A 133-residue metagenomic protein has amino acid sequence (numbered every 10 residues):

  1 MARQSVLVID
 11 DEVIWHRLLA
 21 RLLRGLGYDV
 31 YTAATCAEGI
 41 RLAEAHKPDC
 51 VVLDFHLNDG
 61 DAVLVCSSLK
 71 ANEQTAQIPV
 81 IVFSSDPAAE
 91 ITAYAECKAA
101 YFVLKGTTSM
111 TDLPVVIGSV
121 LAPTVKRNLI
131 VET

Functional and structural regions predicted by a protein language model:
M1-S5, M110-T133: Non-catalytic signal-transmission and effector/linker regions of two-component phosphorelay proteins
R3, K47-D49, Q74-P79: His-Asp phosphorelay/catalytic-motif detector in bacterial-type signaling
V13-Y31: Two-component/phosphorelay signaling modules centered on CheY-like receiver
H16, N58, A76, A88: The feature encodes the CheY-like receiver
T32-R41, A62: Helix N-cap/capping motif at the beta->alpha junctions
R41, V63-A76: Short amphipathic alpha-helix used as the core "switch/output" element in two-component signaling
H46-L53, L57: Active-site beta3 strand of CheY-like receiver
D61-L64, S85-V115, S119: Alpha4 helix (beta4-alpha4-beta5 surface) of REC/receiver domains from two-component response regulators
